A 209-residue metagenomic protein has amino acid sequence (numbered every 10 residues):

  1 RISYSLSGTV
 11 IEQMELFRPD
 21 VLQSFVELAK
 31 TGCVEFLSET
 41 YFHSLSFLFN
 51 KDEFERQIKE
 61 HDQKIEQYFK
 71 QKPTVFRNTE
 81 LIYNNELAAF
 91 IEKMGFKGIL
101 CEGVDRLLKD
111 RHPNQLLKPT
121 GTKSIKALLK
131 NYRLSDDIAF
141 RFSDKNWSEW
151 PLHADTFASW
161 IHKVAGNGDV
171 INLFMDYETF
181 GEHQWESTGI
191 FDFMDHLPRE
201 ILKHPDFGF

Functional and structural regions predicted by a protein language model:
R1-T74, L81-D136, S143, P151-N167 (+1 more regions): Catalytic alpha-helical scaffold of carbohydrate-active enzymes acting on polysaccharides/glycoconjugates
I138-D144, H183-E186: Short conserved micro-motifs at the rims of enzyme active sites and ligand-binding pockets
D176-I190, M194-E200: Glycine-rich, aromatic-lined ligand/substrate-binding cores of catalytic and carbohydrate-binding domains
